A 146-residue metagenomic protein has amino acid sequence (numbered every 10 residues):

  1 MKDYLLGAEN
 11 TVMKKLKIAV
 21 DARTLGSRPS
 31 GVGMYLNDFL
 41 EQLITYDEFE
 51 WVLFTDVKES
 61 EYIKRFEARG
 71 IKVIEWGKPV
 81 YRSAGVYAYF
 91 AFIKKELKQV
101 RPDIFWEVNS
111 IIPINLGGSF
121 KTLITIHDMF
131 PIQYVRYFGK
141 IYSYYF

Functional and structural regions predicted by a protein language model:
K2-F146: Carbohydrate transferase catalytic cores enriched for Leloir-type hexosyltransferases
